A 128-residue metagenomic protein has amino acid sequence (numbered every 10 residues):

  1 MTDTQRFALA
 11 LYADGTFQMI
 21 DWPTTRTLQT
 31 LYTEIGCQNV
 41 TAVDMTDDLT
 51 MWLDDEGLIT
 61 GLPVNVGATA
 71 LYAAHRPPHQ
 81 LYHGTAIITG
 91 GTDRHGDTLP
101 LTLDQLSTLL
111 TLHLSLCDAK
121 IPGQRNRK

Functional and structural regions predicted by a protein language model:
M1-K128: Domain-length accessory/inserted modules outside core catalytic folds
